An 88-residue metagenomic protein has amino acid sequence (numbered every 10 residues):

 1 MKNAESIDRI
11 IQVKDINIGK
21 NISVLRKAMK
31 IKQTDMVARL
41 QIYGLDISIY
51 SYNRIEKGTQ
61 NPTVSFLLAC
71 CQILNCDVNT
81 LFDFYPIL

Functional and structural regions predicted by a protein language model:
K2-M29: A short, Lys/Arg-rich alpha-helix, primarily the initiator
K2-Q12, D35, Q72, F82-L88: Short, charged recognition helix plus adjacent turn of helix-turn-helix-like nucleic-acid-binding domains
S23, K27, Q41, Q72: Short polybasic/polar patches that bind polyanions
L25, R39, I55, F84: Residues in the recognition helix of alpha-helical DNA-binding motifs
K30-R54: Short alpha-helical DNA-recognition segment
T63-T80: DNA major-groove recognition helix of helix-turn-helix/homeodomain DNA-binding modules
